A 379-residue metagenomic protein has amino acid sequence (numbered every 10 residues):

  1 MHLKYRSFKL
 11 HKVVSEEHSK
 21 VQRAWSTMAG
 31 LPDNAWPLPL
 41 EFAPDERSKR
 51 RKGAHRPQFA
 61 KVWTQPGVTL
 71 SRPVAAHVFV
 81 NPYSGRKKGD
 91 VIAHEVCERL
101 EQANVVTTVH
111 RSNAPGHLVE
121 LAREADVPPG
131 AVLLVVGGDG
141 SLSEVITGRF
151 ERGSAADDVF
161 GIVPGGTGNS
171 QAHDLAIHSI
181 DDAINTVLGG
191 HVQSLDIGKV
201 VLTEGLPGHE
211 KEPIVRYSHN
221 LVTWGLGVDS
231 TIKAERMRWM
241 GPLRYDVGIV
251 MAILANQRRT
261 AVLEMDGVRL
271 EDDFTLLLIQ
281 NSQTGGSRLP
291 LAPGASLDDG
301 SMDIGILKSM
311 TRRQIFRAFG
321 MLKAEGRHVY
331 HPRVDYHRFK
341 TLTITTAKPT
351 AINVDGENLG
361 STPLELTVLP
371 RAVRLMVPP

Functional and structural regions predicted by a protein language model:
M1-V136, S143, T147-G148: ATP/NTP phosphate-donor binding region
W25-G30, G53, F59-W63, M265 (+3 more regions): ATP/nucleoside-binding phosphotransfer catalytic cores, i.e., glycine-rich phosphate-binding loops
S84, G138-S141, G165-G168, W224-L226 (+1 more regions): Short glycine-rich anion-binding loops that position phosphate/pyrophosphate groups of nucleotides and phosphorylated
A103, S112, F150-T275: Catalytic core of DAGKc-family lipid kinases
E144-T147, Q171-D174, R288-L289, F316 (+1 more regions): Short glycine-/acidic-enriched loop or helix-start segments at secondary-structure transitions that form or flank
T223, G227, L278-P293, N358: Glycine-rich phosphate/pyrophosphate-binding beta-alpha loops
G227-S230, E271-D273, G285-R288, R312-I315: Short acidic/glycine-rich loop or secondary-structure boundary segments that cap or lie
